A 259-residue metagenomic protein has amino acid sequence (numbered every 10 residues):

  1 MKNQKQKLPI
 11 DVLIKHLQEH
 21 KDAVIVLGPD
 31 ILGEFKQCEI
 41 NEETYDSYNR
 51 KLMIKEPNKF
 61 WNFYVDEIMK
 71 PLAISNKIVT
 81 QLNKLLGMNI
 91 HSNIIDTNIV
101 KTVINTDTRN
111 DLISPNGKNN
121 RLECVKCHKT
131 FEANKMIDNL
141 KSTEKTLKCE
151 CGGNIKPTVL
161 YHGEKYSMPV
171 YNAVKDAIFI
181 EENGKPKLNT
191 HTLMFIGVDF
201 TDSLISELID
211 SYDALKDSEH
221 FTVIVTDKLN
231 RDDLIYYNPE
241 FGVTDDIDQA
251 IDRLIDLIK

Functional and structural regions predicted by a protein language model:
M1-K259: Conserved catalytic alpha/beta core of Sir2/sirtuin-type deacylases, generalized to analogous enzyme cores that bind
